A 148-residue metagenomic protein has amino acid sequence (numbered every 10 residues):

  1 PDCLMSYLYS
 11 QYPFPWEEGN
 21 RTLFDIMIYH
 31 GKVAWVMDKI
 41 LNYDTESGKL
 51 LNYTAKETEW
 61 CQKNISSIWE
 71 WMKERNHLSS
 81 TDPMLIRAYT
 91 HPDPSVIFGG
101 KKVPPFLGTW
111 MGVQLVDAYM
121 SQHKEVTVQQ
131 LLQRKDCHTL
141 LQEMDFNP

Functional and structural regions predicted by a protein language model:
P1-K102: Flexible, glycine-rich surface segments
S79-P148: C-terminal soluble interaction/assembly domains
